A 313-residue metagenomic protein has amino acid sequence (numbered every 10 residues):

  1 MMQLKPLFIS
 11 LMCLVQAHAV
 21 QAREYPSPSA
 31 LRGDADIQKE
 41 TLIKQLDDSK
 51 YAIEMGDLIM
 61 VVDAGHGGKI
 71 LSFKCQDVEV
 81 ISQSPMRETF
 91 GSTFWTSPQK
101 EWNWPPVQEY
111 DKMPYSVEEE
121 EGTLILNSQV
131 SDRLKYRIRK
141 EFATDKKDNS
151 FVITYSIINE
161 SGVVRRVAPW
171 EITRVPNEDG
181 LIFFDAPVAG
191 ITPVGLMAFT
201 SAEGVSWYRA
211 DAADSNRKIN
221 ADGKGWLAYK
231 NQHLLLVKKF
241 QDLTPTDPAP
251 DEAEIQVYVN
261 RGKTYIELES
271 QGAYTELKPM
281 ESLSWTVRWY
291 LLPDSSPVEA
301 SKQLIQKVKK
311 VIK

Functional and structural regions predicted by a protein language model:
P6-V15: Sec-dependent N-terminal signal peptides
A19-A22: Boundary at the C-terminal end of the N-terminal hydrophobic targeting segment
S29-L31, I37-I43, Q99-D148, V164-V167 (+2 more regions): Extended, loop-rich substrate-binding clefts of extracytoplasmic carbohydrate-active enzymes
K50-D111: Acidic-aromatic substrate-binding/catalytic surfaces of carbohydrate-active enzymes
Y51, L58-M60, G65-S72, V78-E79 (+6 more regions): A contiguous, surface-exposed recognition patch within enzymatic or periplasmic domains that forms
I138, F151-I153, L283: Hydrophobic core residues within well-ordered beta-strands of beta-rich domains
Q303-K313: Short peripheral tails and domain-boundary helices/loops at the edges of structured domains
